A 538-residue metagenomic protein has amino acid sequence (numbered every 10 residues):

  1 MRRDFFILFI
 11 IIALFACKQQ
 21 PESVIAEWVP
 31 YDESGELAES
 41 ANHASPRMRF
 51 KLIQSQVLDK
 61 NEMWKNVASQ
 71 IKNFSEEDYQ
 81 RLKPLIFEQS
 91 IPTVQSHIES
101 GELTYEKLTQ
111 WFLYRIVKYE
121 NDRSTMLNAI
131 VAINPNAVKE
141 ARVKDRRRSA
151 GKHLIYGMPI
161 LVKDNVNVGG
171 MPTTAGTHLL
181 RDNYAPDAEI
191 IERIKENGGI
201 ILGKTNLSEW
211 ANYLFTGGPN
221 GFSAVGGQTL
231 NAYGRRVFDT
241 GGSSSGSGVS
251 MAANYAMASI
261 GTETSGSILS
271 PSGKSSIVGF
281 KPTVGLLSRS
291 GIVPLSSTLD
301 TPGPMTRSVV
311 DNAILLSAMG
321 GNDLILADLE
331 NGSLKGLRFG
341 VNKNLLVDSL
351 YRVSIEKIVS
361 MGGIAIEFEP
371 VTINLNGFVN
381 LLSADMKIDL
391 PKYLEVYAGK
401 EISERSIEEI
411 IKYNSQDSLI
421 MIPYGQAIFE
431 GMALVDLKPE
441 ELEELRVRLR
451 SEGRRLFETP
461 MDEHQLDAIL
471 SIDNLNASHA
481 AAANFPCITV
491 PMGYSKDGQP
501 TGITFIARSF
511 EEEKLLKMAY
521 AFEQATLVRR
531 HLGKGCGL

Functional and structural regions predicted by a protein language model:
F15-A16: C-terminal motif of bacterial Sec signal peptides marking the signal peptidase cleavage site
Q20-T174, H178-L180, W210-N212, E330 (+1 more regions): Short, well-ordered alpha-helical
S23-N66, F74, F87, R307-I325 (+2 more regions): Acidic-enriched catalytic cores of C-N bond-cleaving enzymes acting on peptides and small amides
E77-Q80, I155-A175, G336, A384-E452 (+2 more regions): Short helix-loop capping/hinge segments that flank enzyme active sites or metal/cofactor-binding pockets
I91, S96-L103, L113-S124, P135-V138 (+10 more regions): Sec-exported extracytoplasmic/periplasmic mature domains
D122, L154-D300: Short glycine/serine-rich loop/turn segments
G157, E196, A256, A313 (+2 more regions): Glycine-rich, small-residue loops and helix-cap segments that act as flexible hinges at active-site edges
V278-S354, M361, F368, H531-G537: A short helix-breaking turn/cap at a secondary-structure junction
